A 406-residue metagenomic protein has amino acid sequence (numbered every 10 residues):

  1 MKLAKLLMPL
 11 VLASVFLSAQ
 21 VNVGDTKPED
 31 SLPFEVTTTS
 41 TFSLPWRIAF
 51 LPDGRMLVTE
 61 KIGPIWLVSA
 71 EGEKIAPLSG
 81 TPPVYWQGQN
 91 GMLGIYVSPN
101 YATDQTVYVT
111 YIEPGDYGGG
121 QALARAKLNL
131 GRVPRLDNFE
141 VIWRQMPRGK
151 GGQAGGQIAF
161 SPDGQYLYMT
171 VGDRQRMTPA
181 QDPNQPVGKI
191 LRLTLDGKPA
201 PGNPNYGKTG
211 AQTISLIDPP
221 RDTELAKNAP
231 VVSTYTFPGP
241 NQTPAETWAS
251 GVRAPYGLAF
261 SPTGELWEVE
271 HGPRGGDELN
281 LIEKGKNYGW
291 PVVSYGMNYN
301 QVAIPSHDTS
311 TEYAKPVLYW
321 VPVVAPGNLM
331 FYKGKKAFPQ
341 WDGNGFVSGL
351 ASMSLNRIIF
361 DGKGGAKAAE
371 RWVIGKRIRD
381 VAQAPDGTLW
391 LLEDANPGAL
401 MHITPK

Functional and structural regions predicted by a protein language model:
M1-K5: Positively charged n-region of N-terminal signal peptides that target proteins for export
L7-S18: Bacterial N-terminal signal peptides
Q20-T178, G257-F260, G264-G272, P322-D361 (+1 more regions): Acidic, Gly/Ser/Thr-rich repeat motifs that build Ca2+-stabilized beta-propeller blades
V21-E29, N90-M92, N100-A102, A122 (+4 more regions): Beta-propeller domain segments
T37-T38, I75-P82, P134-R144, A200-G210 (+2 more regions): Beta-propeller fold detector
G365-P385: Conserved blade-ending motifs and adjacent loop-strand segments that build the rim/top face of beta-propeller domains
